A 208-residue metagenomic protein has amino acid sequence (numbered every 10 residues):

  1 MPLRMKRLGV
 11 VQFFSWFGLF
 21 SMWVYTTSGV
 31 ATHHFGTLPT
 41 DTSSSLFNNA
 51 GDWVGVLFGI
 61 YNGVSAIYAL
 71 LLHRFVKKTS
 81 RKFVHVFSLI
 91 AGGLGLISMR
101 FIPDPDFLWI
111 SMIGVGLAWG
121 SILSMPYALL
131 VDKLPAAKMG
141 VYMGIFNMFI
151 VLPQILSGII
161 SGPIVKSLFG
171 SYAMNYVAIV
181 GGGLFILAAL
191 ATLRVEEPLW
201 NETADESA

Functional and structural regions predicted by a protein language model:
G36-G63, Y176: Loop-to-transmembrane helix entry
G51, L134-F146: Loop-to-transmembrane helix entry/capping segments in MFS-fold secondary transporters and related SLC/MFSD carriers
I67-R81, V165: Helix-to-loop junctions at the C-terminal end of transmembrane segments in multipass secondary transporters
I90-P103: C-terminal ends and interior cores of transmembrane alpha-helices in multi-pass membrane transporters/permeases
F107-S121: Hydrophobic core of transmembrane alpha-helices in multi-pass small-molecule transporters, especially MFS/SLC-type
S121-P135: Intracellular juxtamembrane helix-capping segments at the cytosolic ends of symmetry-related transmembrane helices
L156, I179-A208: Multi-pass alpha-helical transporter architecture, strongest for 12-TM Major Facilitator/SLC carriers used
P163-F185: A membrane-interface helix-boundary motif in multi-pass transporters
